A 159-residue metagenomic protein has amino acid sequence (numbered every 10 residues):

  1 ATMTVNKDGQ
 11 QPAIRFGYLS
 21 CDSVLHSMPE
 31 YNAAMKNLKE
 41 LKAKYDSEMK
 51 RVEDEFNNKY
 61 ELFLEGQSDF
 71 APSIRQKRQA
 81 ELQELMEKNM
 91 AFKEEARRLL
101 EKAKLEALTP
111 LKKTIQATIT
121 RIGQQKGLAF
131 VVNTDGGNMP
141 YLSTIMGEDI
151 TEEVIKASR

Functional and structural regions predicted by a protein language model:
T2-R159: Amphipathic, charged alpha-helical segments and their helix-to-coil junctions in extracytoplasmic/peripheral assemblies
